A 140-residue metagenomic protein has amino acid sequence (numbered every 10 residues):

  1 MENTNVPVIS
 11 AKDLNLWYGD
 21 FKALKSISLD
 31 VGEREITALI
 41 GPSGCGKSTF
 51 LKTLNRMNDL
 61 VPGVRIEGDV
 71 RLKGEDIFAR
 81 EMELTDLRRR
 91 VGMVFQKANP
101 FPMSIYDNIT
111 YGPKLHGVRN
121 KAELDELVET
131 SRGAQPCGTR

Functional and structural regions predicted by a protein language model:
T4, A11-D13: Conserved catalytic Walker-motif region of ABC-type ATPase nucleotide-binding domains
L16, S26-V31: Conserved A-loop
A38, D69-V70, T85-N99, M103: ABC nucleotide-binding domain signature
I40-P42: The feature captures the beta-strand-to-loop junction immediately N-terminal to the Walker
D59-P62, A98-D107: Conserved catalytic motifs of ABC-family nucleotide-binding domains
G63-R65, D76-G92, L115, K121: ABC ATPase NBD coupling module
D69-D76, K114-G117, K121-R140: Conserved ABC ATPase "signature" region
